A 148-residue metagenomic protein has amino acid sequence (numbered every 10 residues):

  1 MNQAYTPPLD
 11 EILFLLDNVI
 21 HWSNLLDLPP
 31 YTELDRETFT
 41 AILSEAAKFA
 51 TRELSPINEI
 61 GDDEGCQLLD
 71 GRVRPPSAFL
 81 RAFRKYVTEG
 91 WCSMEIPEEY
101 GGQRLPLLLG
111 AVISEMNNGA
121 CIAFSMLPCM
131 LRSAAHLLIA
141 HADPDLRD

Functional and structural regions predicted by a protein language model:
M1-M126: Amphipathic, small/basic residue-rich leader segments at the start of a protein or domain
G110-A111, M130-A135: Short, conserved phosphate-binding/catalytic loop or strand-edge motifs used in phosphoryl-/nucleotidyl-transfer
M126-M130, R147-D148: Hydrophobic alpha-helical membrane segments of integral membrane proteins
A134-D148: Phosphate/diphosphate-binding loops
